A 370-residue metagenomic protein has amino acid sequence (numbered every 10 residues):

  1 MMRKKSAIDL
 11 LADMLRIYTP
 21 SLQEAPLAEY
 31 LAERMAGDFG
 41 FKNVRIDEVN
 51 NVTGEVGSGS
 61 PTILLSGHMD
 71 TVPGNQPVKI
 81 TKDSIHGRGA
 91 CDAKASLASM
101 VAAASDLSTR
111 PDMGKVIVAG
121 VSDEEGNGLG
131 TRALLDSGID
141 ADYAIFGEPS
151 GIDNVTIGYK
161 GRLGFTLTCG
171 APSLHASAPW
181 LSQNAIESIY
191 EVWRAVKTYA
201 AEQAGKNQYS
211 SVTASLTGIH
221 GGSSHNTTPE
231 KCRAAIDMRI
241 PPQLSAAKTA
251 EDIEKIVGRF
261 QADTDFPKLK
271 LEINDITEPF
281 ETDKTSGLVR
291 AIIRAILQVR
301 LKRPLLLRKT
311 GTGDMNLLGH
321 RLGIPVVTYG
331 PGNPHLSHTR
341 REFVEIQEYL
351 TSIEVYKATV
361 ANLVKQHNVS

Functional and structural regions predicted by a protein language model:
M1-A90, D112, M315, G323 (+1 more regions): Acidic/His- and Gly-rich active-site-bordering loop/insert found across diverse amide/peptide-bond hydrolases
P26, P149-S150, L163-S370: Metal-dependent amide/peptide-bond hydrolase catalytic core, centered on the "pita-bread" metallohydrolase fold
L31, L97-L107, L134, I189-V192 (+2 more regions): Buried hydrophobic packing segments
R45, L64, I117-A119, K270: A structural signal for isolated positions on well-ordered beta-strands in alpha/beta enzyme cores
M69-T81, G158-T168, R294, V327: Acidic-glycine-rich active-site phosphate/pyrophosphate-binding loop
G74-Q76, D153-I157, G221-T227: Short beta-strand/turn micro-motifs at beta-sheet edges
A98-G164, N368-S370: Acidic/histidine-rich catalytic neighborhood of metal-dependent amide-processing enzymes
